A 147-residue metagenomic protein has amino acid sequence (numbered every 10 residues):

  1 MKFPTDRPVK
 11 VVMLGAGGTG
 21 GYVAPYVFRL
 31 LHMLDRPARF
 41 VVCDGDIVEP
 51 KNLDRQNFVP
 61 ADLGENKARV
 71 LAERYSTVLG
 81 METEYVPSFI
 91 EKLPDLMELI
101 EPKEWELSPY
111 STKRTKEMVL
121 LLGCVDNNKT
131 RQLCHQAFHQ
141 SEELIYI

Functional and structural regions predicted by a protein language model:
M1-I147: Adenine nucleotide-associated cytosolic modules
